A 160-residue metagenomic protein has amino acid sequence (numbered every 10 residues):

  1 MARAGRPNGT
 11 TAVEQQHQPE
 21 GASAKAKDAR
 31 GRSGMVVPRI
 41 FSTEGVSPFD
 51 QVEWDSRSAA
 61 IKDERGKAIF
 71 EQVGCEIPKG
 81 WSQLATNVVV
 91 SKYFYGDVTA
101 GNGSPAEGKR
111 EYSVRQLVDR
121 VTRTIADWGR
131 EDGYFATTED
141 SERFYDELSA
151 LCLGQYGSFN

Functional and structural regions predicted by a protein language model:
M1-N160: Extended catalytic cores of very large enzyme megasubunits
